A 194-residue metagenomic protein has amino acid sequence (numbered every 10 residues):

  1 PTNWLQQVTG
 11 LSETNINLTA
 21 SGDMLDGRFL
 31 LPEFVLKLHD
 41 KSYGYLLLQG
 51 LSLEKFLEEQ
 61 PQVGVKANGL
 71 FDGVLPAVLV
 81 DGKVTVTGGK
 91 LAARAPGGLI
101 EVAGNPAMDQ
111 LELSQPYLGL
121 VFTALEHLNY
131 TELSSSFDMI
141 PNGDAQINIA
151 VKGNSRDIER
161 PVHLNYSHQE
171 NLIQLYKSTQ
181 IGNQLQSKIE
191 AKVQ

Functional and structural regions predicted by a protein language model:
P1-V193: Small-residue helix/turn framework positions
